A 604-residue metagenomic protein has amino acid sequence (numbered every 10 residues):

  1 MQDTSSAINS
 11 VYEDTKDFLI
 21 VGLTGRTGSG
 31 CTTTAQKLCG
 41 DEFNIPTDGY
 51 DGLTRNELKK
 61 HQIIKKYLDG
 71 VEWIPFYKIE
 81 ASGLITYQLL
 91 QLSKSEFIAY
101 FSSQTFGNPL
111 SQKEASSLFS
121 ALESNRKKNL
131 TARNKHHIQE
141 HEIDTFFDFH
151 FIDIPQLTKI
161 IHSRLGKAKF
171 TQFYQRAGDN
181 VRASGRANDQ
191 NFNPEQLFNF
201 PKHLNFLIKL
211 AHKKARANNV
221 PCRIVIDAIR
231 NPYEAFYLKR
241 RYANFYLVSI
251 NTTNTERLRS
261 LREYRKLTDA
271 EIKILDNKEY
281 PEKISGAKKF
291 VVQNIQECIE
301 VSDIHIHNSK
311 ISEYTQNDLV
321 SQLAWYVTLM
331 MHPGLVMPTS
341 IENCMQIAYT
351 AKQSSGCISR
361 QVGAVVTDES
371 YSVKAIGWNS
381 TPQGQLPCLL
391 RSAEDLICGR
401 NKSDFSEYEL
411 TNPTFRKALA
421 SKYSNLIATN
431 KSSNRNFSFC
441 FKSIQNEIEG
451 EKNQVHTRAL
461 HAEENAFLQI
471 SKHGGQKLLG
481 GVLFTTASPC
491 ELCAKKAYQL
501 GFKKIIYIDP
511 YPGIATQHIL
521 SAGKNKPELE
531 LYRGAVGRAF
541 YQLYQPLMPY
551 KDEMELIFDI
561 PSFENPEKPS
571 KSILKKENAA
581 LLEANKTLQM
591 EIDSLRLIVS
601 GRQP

Functional and structural regions predicted by a protein language model:
M1-T27, K37-G70: Extreme N-terminal, non-catalytic leader segments that precede Walker-type/kinase nucleotide-binding cores
T32: Walker A/P-loop
C39-D41, G70-V71, F236-Y246, K495-K504 (+1 more regions): Short, surface-exposed basic-aromatic patches at helix termini and helix-loop junctions that form
G49-E57, G83-I85, I250-E256, I311 (+3 more regions): Short, acidic/turn-prone active-site loops that include or flank metal/cofactor- and phosphate-binding residues
K59-L122: P-loop NTPase motor core
F97-L118, K128-A211, A287-V291, Q296 (+1 more regions): Zinc-dependent deaminase catalytic domain
L210, E234, E263-S321: Small-molecule kinase domains that catalyze NTP-dependent phosphoryl transfer to phosphate-bearing small molecules
D227-I229, L238-R265: Conserved phosphate-donor/acceptor-positioning beta-strand/loop module used by diverse small-molecule
